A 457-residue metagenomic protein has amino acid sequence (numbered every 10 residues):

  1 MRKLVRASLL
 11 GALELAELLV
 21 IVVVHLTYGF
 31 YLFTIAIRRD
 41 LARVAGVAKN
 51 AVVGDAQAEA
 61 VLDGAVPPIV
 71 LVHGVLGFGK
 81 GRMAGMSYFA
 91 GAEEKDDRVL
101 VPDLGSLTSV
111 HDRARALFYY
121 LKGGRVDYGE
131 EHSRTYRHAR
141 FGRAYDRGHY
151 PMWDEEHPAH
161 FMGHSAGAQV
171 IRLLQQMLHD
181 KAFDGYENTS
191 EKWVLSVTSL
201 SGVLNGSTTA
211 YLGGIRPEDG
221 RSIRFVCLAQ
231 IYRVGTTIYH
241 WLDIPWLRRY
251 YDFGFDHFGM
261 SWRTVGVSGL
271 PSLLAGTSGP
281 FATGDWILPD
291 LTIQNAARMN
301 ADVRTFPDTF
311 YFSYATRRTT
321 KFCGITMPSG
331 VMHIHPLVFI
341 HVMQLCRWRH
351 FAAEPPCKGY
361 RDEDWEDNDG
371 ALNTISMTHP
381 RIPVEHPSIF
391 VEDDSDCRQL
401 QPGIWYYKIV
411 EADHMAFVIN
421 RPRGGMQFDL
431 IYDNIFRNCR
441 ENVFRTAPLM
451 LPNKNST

Functional and structural regions predicted by a protein language model:
M1-P151, D433, R437-T457: Flexible, membrane-associating and regulatory peripheral segments of lipid-active enzymes
R2-V47, E187-T457: Helical cap/lid subdomain of alpha/beta-hydrolase-fold lipid enzymes that gates access to the catalytic pocket
V66-P67, E156-P158, P307-T309: Short coil/turn segments at beta-strand junctions that form active-site/ligand-binding loops
V72-L76, H164-S165, G202, T316: Glycine-rich His-Gly loop
L121, L178-A182: Active-site catalytic pocket residues across diverse enzymes, especially alpha/beta-hydrolases
Y150-H164, V194: Alpha/beta-hydrolase fold nucleophile elbow
G163-G167, I171: Gly/Ala-rich beta-loop-alpha elbow adjacent to hydrolase catalytic centers
R172-L178: Active-site signature of alpha/beta-hydrolase-fold catalytic machinery across serine- and Asp/Cys-nucleophile hydrolases
